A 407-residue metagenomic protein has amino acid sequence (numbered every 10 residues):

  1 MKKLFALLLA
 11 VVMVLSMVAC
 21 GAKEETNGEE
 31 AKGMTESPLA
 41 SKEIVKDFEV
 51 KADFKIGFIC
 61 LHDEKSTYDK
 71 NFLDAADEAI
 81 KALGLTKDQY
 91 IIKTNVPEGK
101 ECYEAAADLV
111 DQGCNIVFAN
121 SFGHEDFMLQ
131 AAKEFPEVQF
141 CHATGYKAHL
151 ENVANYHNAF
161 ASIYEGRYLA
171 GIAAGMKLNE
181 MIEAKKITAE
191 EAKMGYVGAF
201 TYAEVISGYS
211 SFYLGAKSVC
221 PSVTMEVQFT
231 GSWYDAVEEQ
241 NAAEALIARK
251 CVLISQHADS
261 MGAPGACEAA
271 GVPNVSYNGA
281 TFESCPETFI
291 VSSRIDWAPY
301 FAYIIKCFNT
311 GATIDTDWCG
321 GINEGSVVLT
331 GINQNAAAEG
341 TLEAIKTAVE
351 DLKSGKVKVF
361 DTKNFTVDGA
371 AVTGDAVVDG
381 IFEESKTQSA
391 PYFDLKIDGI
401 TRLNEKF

Functional and structural regions predicted by a protein language model:
M1-L9: Positively charged n-region of N-terminal signal peptides that target proteins for export
S16-A19: C-terminal motif of bacterial Sec signal peptides marking the signal peptidase cleavage site
A22-F407: A residue-level marker of the well-folded mature domains of exported/periplasmic proteins
